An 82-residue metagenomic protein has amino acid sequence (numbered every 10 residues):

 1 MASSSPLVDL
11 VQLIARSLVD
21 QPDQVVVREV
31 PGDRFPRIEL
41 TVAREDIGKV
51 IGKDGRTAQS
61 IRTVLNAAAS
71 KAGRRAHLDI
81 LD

Functional and structural regions predicted by a protein language model:
M1-K49, S60-D82: RNA-contacting regions in translation and RNA-metabolism proteins, encompassing KH/S1 modules where present
I51-G55: Glycine-centered tight-turn and secondary-structure capping sites
